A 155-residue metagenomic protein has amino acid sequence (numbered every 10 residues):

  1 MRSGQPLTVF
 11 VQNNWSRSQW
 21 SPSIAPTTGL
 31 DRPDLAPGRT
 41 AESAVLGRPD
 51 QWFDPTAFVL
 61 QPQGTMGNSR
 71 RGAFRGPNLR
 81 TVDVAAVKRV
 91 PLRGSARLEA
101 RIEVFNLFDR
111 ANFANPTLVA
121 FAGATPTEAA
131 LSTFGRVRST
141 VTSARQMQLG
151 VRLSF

Functional and structural regions predicted by a protein language model:
M1-F155: Short, solvent-exposed micro-motifs at the edges of structured domains
